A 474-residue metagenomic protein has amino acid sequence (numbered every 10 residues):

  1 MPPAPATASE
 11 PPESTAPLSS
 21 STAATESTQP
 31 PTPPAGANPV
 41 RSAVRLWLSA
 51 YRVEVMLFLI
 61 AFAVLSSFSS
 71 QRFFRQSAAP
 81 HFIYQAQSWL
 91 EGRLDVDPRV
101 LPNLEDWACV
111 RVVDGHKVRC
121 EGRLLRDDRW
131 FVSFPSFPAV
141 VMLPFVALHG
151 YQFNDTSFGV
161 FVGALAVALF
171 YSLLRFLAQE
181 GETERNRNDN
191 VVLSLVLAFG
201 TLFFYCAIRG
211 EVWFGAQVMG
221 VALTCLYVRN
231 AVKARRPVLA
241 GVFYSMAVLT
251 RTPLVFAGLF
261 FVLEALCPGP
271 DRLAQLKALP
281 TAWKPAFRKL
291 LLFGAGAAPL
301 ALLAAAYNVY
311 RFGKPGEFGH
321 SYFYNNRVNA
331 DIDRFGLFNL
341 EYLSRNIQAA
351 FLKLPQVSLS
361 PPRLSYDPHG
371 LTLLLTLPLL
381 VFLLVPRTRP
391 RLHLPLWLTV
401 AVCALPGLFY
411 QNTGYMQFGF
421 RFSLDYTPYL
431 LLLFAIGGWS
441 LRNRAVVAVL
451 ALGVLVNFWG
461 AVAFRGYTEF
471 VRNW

Functional and structural regions predicted by a protein language model:
M1-A6, E10-W474: Membrane-proximal envelope and lipid/glycan-remodeling enzymes
